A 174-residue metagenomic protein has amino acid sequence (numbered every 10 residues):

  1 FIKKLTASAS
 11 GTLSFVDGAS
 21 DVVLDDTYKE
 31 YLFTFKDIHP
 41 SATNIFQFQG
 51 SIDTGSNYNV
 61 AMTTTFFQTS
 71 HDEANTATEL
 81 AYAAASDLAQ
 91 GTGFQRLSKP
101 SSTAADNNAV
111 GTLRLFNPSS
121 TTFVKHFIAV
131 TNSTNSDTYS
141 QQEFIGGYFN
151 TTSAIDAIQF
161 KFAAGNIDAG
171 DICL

Functional and structural regions predicted by a protein language model:
F1-L174: Surface-exposed molecular-recognition determinants
